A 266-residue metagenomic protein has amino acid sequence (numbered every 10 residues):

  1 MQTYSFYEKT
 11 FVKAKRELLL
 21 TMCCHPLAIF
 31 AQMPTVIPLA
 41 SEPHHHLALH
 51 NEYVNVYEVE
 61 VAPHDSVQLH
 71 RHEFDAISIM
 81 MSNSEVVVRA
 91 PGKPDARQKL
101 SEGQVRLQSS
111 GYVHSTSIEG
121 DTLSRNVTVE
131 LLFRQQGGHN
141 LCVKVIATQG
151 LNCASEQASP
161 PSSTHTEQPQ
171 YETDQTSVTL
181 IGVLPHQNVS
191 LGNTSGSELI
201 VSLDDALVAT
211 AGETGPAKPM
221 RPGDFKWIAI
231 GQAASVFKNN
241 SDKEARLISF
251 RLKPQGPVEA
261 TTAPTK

Functional and structural regions predicted by a protein language model:
Y4-L19: Bacterial N-terminal signal peptides that target proteins for export
P26-A28: N-terminal signal peptide c-region/cleavage motif recognized by signal peptidases
Y57-R71, R89-A90, S177-T194, L207: Conserved short histidine dyad/triad with adjacent acidic residue
R71-V87, T194-V208: Short, conserved beta-strand element in jelly-roll/cupin
K93-G111, T214-G231: Short acidic-glycine-tyrosine-enriched beta hairpin
S115-G120, N193, F237-S241: Asparagine-centered strand-capping/turn motif at beta-strand->loop junctions
S117-S177, G182: Surface-exposed beta-loop interaction hotspot
